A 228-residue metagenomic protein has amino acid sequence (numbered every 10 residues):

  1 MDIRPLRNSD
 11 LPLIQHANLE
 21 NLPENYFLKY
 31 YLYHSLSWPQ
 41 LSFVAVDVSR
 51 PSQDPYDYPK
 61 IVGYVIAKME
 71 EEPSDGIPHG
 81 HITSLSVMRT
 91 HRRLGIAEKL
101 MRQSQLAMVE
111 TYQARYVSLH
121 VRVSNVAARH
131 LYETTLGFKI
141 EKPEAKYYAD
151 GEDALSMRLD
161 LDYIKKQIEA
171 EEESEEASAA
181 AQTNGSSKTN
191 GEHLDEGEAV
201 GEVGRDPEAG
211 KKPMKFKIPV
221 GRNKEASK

Functional and structural regions predicted by a protein language model:
R4-P5, Y116: Beta-rich interaction modules in large eukaryotic scaffold/regulatory proteins
N8-T90, M101-Y112, D160-I164, A180-Q182 (+1 more regions): Acetyl-CoA-dependent GNAT
I82, V117-V121: Conserved hydrophobic beta-strand within the GNAT/NAT acetyltransferase core sheet that lines the active-site cleft
M88-T90, L94, V123-S124: Active-site acidic-Proline motif in GNAT/NAT acetyltransferases
E98, E110, R115, V123-L155: Conserved active-site alpha-helix within GNAT-family acetyltransferase domains
D153, K165-K166: PTP/DSP superfamily signal
K166-E176: Short, charged, solvent-exposed linker or helix-capping segments at domain edges/interfaces that act as flexible hinges
